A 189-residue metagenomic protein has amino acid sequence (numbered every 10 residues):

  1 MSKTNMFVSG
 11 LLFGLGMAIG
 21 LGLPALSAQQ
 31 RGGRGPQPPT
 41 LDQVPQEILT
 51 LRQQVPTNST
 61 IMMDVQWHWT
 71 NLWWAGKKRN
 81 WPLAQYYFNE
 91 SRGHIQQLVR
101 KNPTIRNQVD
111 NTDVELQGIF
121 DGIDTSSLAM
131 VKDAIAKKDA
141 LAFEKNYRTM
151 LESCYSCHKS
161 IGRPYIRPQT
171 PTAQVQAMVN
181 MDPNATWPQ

Functional and structural regions predicted by a protein language model:
M1-N5: Positively charged n-region of N-terminal signal peptides that target proteins for export
G10-G22: Bacterial N-terminal signal peptides
G22-Q30: Signal peptide processing junction and immediate N-terminal pro/mature segment of secreted/exported proteins
Q30-D42, E47-K78, Q85, N89-Q189: Sequence context surrounding c-type heme c attachment/ligation sites in exported
